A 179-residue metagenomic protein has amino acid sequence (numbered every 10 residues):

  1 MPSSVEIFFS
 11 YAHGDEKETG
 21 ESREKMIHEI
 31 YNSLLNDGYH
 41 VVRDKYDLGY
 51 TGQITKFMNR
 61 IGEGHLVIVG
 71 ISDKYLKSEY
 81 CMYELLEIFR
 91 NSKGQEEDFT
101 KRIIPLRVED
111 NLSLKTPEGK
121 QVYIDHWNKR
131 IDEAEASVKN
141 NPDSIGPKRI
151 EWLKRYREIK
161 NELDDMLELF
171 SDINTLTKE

Functional and structural regions predicted by a protein language model:
M1-N36, I104-E179: C-terminal interaction surface of TIR/SEFIR-family domains
M1-V67, F89, E96-K101: Conserved N-terminal substructure of TIR/SEFIR domains
H13, K45, S72-D73, D110: Residues that form ligand- and interface-recognition hot spots within folded domains
I54, V67, K77, C81-M82 (+1 more regions): A generic structural micro-environment signature that highlights single residues at secondary-structure boundaries
L66-S72, P105-R107: Acidic beta-strand-to-loop metal/phosphate-binding motif
D73-G94: Conserved TIR/SEFIR loop-to-helix hotspot centered on a Trp-containing motif with a nearby acidic residue
L76, G94-E97, L112-P117: Short, polar/flexible loop-turn hinges at active-site or ligand-entry regions and domain interfaces
